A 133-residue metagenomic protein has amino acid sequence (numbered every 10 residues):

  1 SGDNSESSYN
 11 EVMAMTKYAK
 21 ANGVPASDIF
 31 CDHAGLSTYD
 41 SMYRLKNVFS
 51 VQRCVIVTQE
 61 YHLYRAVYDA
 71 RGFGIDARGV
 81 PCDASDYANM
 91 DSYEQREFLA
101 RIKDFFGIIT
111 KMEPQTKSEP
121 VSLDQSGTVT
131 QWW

Functional and structural regions predicted by a protein language model:
S1-E94: A structural signal for short, hydrophobic/glycine-enriched beta-strand patches
S50, Y68, A100-R101, T130: Residue-level detector of solvent-exposed, low-hydrophobicity positions
R78, A100-G107, D124-T128: A general structural signal for short secondary-structure boundary/capping elements
E94-T116: A transmembrane-helix-recognition feature enriched in membrane-embedded lipid enzymes and envelope glyco-/phospholipid
M112-W133: Short linear elements at protein peripheries
